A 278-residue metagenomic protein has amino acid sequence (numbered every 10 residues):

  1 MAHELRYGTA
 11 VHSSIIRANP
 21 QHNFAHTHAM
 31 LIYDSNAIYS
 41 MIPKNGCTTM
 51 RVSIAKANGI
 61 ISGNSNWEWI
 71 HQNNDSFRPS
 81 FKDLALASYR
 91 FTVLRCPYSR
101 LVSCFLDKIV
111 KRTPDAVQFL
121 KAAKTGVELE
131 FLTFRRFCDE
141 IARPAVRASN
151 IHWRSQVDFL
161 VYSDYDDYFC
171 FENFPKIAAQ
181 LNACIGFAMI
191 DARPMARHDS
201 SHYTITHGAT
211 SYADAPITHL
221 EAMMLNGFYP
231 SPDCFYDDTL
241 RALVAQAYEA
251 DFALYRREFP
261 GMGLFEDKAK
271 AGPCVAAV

Functional and structural regions predicted by a protein language model:
M1-V278: Membrane-interface amphipathic segments in extracytoplasmic regions
